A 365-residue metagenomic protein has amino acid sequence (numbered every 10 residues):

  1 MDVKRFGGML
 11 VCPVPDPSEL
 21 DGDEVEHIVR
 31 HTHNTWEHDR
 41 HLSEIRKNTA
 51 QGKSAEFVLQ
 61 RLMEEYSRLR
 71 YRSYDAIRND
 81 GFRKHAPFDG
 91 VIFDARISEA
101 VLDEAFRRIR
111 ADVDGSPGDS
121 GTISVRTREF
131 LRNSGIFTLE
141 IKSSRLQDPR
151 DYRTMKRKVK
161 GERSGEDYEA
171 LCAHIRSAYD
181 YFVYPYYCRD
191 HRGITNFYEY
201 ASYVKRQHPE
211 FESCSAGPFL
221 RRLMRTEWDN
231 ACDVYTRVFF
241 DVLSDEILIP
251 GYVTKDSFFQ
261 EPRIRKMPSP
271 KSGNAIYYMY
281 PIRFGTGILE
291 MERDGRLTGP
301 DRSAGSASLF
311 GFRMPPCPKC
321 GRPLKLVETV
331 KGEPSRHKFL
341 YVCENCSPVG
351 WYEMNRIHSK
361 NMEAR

Functional and structural regions predicted by a protein language model:
M1-A86, D94-V327, P334-R365: Nucleic-acid endonuclease domains
